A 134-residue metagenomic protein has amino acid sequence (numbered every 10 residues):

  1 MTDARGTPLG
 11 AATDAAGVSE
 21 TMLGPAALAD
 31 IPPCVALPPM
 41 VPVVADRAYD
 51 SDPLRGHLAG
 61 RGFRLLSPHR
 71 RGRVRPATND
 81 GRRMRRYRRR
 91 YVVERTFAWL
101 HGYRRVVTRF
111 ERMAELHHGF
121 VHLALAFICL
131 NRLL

Functional and structural regions predicted by a protein language model:
D3: Short, acidic, Ser/Thr-enriched surface-loop or helix-capping motifs
A12-V35: Active-site beta-loop-alpha junctions of metal-dependent nucleic acid enzymes, especially the RNase H-like/DDE
G17, P33, L37-M113: Helix-centered, glycine/charged polyanion-binding patches within enzymatic domains that contact phosphate-containing
E20-L23, V92, G119-H122: Catalytic-loop motifs flanking and including active-site residues across diverse enzymes
F120-L134: Charged phosphate-binding loop/patch that engages nucleotide di/tri-phosphates or the phosphate backbone of nucleic
